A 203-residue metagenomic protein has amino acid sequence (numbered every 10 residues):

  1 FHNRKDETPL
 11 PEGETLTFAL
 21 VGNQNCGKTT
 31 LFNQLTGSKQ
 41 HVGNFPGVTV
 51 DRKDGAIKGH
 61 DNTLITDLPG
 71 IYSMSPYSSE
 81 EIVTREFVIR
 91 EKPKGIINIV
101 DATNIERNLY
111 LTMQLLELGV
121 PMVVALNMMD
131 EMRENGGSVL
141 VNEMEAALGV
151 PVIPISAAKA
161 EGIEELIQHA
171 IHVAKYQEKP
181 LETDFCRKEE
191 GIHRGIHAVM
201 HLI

Functional and structural regions predicted by a protein language model:
F1-R4, T8-P9, D130, G149 (+1 more regions): Conserved P-loop NTPase architecture
F1-S78, I89-E91, G95: Conserved G1/Walker A P-loop phosphate-binding module
T30, Q34, V83-E86, E165 (+2 more regions): Alpha-helical scaffold segments in soluble metabolic enzymes
S38, G47, G70-I71, A102-E106 (+2 more regions): Conserved nucleotide-binding/hydrolysis micro-motifs of P-loop NTPases
G55-T63, V83-I153: Conserved C-terminal guanine-recognition region of P-loop GTPase G domains, centered on the G4
M74, D101, S156, F185 (+1 more regions): Hydrophobic alpha-helical scaffolding
D130-F185: Canonical P-loop GTPase G-domain recognition
L181-I203: Long, well-ordered amphipathic alpha-helical subdomains in the mid-to-C-terminal portions of large enzyme subunits
